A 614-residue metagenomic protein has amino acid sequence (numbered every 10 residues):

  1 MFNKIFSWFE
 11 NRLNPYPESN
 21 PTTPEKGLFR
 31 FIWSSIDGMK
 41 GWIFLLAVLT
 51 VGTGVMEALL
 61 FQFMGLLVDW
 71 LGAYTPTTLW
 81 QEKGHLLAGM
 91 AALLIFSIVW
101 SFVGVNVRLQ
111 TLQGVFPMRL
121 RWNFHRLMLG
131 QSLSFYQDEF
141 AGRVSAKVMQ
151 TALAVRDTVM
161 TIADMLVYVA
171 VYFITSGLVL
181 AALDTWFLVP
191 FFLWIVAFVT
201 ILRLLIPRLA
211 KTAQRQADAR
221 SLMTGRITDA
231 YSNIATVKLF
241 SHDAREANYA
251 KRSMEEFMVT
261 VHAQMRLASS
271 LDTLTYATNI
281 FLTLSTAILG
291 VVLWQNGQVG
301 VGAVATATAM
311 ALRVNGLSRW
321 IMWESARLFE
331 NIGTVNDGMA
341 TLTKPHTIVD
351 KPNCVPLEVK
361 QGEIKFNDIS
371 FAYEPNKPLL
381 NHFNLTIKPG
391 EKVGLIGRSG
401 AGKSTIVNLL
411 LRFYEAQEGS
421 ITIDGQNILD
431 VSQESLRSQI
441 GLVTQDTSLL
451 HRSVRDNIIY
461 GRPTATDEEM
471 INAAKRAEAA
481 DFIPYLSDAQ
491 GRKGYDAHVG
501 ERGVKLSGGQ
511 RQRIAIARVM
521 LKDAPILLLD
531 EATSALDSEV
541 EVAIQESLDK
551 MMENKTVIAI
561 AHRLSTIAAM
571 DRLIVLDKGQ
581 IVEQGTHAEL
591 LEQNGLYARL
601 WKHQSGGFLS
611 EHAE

Functional and structural regions predicted by a protein language model:
M1-E57, G72-M90, S101-Q113, R126 (+8 more regions): Membrane-integrated ABC transporters
S7, P15-E25, M56-G72, L93-A141 (+12 more regions): Juxtamembrane helix-loop junctions of ABC transporter transmembrane domains
D37-G38, L133-S134, Q150-V159, A163 (+7 more regions): An intracellular "coupling" helix at the cytosolic face of ABC transporter transmembrane type-1 domains
G38, W42-G52, F96-I98, T161-R215 (+2 more regions): Transmembrane helices of ABC transporter permease
G41-Q62, L66, L86, M90 (+6 more regions): Alpha-helical segments in transporter systems
M128, A250, F366-D368: Conserved catalytic Walker-motif region of ABC-type ATPase nucleotide-binding domains
A219, H242, R266, R313-T341: Cytosolic ends of transmembrane helices, especially the final helix of ABC transmembrane type-1 domains
K351, L357-E614: ABC-type nucleotide-binding domain
